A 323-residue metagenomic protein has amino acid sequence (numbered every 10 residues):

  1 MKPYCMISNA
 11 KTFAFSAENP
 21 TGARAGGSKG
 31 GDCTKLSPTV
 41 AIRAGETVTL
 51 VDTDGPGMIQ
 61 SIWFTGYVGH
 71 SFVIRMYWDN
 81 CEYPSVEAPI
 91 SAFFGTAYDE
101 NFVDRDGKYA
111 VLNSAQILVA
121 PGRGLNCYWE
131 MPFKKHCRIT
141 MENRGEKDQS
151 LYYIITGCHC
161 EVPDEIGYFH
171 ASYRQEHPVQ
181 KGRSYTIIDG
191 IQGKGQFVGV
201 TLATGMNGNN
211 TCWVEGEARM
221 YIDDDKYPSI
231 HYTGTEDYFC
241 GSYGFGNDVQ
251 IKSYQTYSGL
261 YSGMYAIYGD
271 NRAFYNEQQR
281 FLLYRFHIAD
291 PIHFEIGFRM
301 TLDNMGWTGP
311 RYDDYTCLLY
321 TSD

Functional and structural regions predicted by a protein language model:
M1-I117, P121: An N-terminus-focused feature that recognizes amino-terminal "leader" regions
R43-V68, R123-L125, W129, E146-Q149 (+3 more regions): Surface-exposed interaction/gating patches
Y77-C81, V86-E87, R219-K226, D303: Short strand-turn-strand beta-turns centered on an Asx-Gly dipeptide
R105-K135, G263-E295, M305: Beta-sandwich interaction modules
M141-N143: Asparagine-centered strand-capping/turn motif at beta-strand->loop junctions
K147-I155, P310-L318: Edge beta-strands of jelly-roll/beta-sandwich modules across compartments, strongly enriched in secreted/luminal
M300: Hydrophobic, well-ordered secondary-structure elements that form the walls of internal hydrophobic environments
Y320-D323: Conserved small/polar residues in nucleotide/adenosyl-binding loops
